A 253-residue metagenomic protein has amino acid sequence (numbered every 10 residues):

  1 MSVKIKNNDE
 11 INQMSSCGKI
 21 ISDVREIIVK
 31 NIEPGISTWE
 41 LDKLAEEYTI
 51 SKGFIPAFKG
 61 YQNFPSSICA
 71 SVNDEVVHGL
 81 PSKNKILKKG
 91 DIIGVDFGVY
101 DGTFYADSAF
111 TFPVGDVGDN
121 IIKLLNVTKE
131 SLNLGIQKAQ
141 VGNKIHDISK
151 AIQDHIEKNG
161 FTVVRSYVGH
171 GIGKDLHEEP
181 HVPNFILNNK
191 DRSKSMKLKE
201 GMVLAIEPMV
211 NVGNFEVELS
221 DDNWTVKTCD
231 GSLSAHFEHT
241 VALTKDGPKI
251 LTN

Functional and structural regions predicted by a protein language model:
M1-N253: Active-site neighborhoods and metal-handling regions in enzymes and metal-associated proteins
